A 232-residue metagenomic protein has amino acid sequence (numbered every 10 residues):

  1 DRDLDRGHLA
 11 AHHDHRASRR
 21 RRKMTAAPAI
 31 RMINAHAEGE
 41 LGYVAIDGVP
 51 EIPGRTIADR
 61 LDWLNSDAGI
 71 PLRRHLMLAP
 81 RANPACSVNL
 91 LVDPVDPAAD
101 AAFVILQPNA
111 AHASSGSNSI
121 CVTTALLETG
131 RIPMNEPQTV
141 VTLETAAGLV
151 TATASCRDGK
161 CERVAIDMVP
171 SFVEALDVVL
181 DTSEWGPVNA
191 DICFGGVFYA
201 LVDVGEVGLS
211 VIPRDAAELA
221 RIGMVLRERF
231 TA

Functional and structural regions predicted by a protein language model:
D3, R21-R22: Generic N-terminal leader/processing signal
A10-A11, A17-S18: Short linear motifs in low-complexity or flexible loops
R16-A17, K23: Local alpha-helix boundary/kink/capping signal
M24-S114, C121-A232: Active-site proximal loop and beta-alpha junction motif in alpha/beta enzyme cores
